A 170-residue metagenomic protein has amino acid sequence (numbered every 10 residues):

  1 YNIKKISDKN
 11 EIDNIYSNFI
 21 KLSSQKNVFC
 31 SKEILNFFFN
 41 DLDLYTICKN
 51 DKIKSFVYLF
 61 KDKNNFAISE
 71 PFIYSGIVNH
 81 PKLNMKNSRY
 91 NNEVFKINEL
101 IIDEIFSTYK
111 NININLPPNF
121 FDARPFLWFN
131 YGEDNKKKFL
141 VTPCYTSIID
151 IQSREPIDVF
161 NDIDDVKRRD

Functional and structural regions predicted by a protein language model:
Y1-S7, W128-D170: Acyltransferase donor/substrate-recognition loop-hinge adjacent to the catalytic core
I12-K52: An N-terminal domain-cap segment
L35-L100: Conserved donor-binding loop and adjoining core beta-sheet/short helix segment in diverse acyl/aminoacyl transferases
L42, Y74, Y109-N111, C144-T146: Extracellular structured ligand-interaction cores
D51, P118, I151-S153: Short, flexible loop/turn elements at secondary-structure junctions
I68-P71, S88, A123-W128, V159-F160: Short, conserved acidic/polar surface loops in the N-terminal third of protein domains
L83-M85, N119-D122, R154: A short acidic, glycine/proline-enriched capping/turn motif at secondary-structure boundaries, especially helix N-cap
E93-P143: Non-catalytic accessory segments adjacent to catalytic cores
